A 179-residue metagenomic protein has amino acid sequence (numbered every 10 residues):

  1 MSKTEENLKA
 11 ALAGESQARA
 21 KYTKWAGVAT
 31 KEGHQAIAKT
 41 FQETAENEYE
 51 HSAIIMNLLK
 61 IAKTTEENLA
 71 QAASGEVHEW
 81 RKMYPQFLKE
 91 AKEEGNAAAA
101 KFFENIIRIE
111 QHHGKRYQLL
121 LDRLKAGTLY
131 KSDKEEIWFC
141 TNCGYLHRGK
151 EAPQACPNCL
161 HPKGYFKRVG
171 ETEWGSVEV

Functional and structural regions predicted by a protein language model:
M1-V179: Non-heme di-metal
